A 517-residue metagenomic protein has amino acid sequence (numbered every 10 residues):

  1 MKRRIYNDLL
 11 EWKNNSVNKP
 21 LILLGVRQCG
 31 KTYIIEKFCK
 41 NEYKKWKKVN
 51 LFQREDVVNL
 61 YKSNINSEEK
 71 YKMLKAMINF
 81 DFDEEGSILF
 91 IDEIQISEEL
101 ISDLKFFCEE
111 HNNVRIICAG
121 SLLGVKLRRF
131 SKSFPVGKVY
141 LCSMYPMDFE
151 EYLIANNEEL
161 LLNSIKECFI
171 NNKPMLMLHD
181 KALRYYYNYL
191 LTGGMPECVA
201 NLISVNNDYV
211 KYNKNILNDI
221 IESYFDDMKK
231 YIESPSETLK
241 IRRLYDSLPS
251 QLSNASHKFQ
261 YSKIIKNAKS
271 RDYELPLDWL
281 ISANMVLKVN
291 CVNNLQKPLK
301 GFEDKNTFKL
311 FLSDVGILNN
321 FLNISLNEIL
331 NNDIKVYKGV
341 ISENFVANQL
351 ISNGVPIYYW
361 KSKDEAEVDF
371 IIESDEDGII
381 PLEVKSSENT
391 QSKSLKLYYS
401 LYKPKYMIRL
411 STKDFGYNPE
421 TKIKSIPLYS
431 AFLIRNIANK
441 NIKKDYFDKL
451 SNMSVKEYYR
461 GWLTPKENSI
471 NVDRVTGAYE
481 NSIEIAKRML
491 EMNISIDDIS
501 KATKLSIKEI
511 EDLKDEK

Functional and structural regions predicted by a protein language model:
K2-S16: Pre-Walker A adenine-sensing motif
K31: Conserved lysine of the Walker
I34, F38: Hydrophobic positions on the alpha1 helix immediately C-terminal to the Walker A/P-loop
R54-E84: Short glycine-rich substrate-engagement loop in P-loop NTPases that contacts/grips substrate
F130-S250: Interdomain motor-coupling "hinge/lid" segment immediately C-terminal to the ATP-binding subdomain of NTP-driven enzymes
M195, I203-S374: Accessory nucleic acid-recognition modules appended to NTPase machines
V346, L350, V368-I372, D377-E388 (+2 more regions): Conserved catalytic cores of phosphodiester-cleaving nucleases, focusing on short active-site segments
M453-K517: Short, charged alpha-helical interaction segments and adjacent helix-coil junctions
